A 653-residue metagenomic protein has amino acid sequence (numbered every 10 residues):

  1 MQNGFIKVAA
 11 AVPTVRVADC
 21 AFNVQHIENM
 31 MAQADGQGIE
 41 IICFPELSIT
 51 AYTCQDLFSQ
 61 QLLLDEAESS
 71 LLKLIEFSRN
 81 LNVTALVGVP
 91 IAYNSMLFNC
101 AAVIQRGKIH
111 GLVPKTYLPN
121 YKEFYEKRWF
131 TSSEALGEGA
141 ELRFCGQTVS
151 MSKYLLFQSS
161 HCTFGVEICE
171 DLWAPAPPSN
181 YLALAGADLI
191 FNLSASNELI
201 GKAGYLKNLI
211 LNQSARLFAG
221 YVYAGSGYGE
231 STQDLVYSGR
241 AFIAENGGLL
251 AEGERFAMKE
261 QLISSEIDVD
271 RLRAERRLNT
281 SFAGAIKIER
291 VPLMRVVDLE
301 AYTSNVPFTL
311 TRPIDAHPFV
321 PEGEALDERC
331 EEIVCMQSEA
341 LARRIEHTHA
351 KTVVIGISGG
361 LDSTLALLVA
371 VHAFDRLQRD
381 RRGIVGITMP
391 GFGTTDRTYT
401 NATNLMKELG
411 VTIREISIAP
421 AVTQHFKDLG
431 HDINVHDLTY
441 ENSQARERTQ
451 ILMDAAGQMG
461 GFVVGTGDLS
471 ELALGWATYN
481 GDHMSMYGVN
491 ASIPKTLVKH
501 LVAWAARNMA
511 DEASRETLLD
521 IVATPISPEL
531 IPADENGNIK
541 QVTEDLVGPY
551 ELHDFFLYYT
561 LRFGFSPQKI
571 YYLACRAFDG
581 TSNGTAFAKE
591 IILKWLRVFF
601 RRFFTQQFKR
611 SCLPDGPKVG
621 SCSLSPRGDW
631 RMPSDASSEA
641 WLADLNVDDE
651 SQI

Functional and structural regions predicted by a protein language model:
M1-V354, H372-R381, I413: Enzyme catalytic cores with a strong preference for nitrogen-chemistry domains
A18, S160, A219, Y228-S231 (+4 more regions): ATP/NTP-dependent adenylation/nucleotidyl-transfer catalytic domains that generate, transfer, or process NMP-activated
